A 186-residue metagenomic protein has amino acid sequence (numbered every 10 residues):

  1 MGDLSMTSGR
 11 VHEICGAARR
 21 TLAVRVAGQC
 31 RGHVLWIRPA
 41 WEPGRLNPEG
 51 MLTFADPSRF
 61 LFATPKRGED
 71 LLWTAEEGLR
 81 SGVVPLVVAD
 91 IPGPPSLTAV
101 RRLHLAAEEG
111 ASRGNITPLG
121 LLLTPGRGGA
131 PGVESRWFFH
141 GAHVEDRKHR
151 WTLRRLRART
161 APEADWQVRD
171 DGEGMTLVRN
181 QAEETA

Functional and structural regions predicted by a protein language model:
M1-A186: N-terminal regions of ATP-driven nucleic-acid and macromolecular assemblies, encompassing P-loop NTP-binding domains
